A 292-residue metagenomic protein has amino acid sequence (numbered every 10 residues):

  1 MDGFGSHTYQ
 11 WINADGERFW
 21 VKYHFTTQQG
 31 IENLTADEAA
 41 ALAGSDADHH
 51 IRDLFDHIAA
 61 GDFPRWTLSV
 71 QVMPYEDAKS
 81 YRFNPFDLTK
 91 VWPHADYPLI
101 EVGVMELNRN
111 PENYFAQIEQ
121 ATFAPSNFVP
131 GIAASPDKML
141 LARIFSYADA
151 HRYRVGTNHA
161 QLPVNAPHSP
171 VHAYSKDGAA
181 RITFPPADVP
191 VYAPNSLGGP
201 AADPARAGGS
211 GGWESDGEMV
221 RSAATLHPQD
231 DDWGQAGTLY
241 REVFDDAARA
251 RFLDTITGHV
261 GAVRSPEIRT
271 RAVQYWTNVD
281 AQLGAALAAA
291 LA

Functional and structural regions predicted by a protein language model:
M1-A292: Active-site-adjacent core segments of small-molecule enzymes
